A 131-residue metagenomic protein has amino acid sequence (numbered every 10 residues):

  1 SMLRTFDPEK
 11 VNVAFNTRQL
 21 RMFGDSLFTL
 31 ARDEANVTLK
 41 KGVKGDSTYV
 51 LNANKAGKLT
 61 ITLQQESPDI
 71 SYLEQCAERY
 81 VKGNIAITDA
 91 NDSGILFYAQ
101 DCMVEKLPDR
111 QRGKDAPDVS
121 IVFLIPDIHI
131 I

Functional and structural regions predicted by a protein language model:
S1-Q65, G94-L96, D101-A116, I130: Solvent-exposed edge beta-strands and adjacent loop segments that serve as assembly or binding interfaces
Q64-Q100: Mid-chain, well-packed structural core segment of small domains
S120-I131: C-terminal or internal capping secondary-structure element at the end of a domain, subdomain, or sheet
